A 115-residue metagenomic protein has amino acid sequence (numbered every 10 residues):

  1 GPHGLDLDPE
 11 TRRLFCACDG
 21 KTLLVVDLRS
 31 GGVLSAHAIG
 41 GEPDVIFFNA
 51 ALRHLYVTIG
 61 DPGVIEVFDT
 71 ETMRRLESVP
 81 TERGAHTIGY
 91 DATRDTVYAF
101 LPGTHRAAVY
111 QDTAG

Functional and structural regions predicted by a protein language model:
G1-G115: Predominantly soluble domains enriched in secretory-pathway, periplasmic, or organellar proteins
